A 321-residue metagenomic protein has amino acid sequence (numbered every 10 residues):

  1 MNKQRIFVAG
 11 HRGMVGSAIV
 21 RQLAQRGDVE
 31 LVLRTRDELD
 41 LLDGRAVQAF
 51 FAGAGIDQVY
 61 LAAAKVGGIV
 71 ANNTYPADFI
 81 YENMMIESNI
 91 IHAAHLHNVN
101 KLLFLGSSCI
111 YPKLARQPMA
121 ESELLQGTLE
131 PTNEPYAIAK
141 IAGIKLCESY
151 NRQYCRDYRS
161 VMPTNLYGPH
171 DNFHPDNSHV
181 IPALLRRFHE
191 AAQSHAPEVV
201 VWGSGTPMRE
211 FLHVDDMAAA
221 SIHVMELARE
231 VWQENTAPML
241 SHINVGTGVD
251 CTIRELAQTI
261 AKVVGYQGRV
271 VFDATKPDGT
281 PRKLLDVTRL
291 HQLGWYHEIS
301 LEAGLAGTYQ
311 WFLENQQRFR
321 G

Functional and structural regions predicted by a protein language model:
N2, S88-N133, R159: Conserved Rossmann-fold NAD(P)-dependent oxidoreductase catalytic core, especially the SDR/UDP-sugar
K3, A9-G10, M14, A18-Q22 (+2 more regions): C-terminal substrate-binding subdomain of Rossmann-fold SDR/epimerase-dehydratase oxidoreductases
A9, R34, V59-K65, L102-S108 (+1 more regions): SDR active-site strand-loop-helix element
A24-F50: Adenosine-cofactor binding site in Rossmann-like domains, unifying the SAM/SAH pocket of S-adenosylmethionine-dependent
L42, I110-Y111, L166-G168, V180-I181 (+1 more regions): Conserved sequence/active-site signature of Rossmann-fold short-chain dehydrogenase/reductase
G44-M84, L96: NAD(P)H-binding glycine-rich loop region in Rossmannoid oxidoreductase-like domains and their noncatalytic homologs
K101, G106-S107, I144-N172, P182-L184 (+2 more regions): Conserved beta-loop-beta element that borders a ligand/cofactor-binding pocket
P135, A139-A142: Active-site helix of classical SDR
